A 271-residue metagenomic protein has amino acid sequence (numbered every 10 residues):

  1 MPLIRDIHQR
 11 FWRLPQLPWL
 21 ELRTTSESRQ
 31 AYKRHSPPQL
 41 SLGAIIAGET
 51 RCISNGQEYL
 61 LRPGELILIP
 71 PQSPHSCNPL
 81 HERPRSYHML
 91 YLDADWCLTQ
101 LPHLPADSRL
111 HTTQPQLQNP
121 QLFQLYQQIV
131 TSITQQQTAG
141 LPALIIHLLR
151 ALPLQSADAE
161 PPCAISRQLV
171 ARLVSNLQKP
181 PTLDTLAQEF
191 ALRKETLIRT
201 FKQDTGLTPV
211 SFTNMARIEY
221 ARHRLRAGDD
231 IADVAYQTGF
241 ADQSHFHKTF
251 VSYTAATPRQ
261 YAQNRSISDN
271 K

Functional and structural regions predicted by a protein language model:
Q9-D107: N-terminal regulatory/effector-sensing and dimerization cores that precede helix-turn-helix DNA-binding domains
G64, L197, F201, H245-F246 (+1 more regions): Short hydrophobic/aromatic patch on the recognition helix
L101-E160, A171: Amphipathic alpha-helical segments enriched in hydrophobic/aromatic residues interleaved with Lys/Arg
Q121-S132, I165-N176, Y220, R224-A227: Solvent-exposed, amphipathic alpha-helical segments
S156-I165, L207-T213: Short, Lys/Arg-enriched anionic-surface-contact patches
A171, D184, K202-H247, Q263-K271: Terminal helix-turn-helix DNA-binding modules in bacterial transcription factors
N176-P180, T208-P209, D229, T257-P258: Short helix/strand-capping hinge loops at secondary-structure junctions that flank key functional elements
E189, R193-K194, A241-D242: Short coil turns linking two alpha-helices in DNA-binding domains
